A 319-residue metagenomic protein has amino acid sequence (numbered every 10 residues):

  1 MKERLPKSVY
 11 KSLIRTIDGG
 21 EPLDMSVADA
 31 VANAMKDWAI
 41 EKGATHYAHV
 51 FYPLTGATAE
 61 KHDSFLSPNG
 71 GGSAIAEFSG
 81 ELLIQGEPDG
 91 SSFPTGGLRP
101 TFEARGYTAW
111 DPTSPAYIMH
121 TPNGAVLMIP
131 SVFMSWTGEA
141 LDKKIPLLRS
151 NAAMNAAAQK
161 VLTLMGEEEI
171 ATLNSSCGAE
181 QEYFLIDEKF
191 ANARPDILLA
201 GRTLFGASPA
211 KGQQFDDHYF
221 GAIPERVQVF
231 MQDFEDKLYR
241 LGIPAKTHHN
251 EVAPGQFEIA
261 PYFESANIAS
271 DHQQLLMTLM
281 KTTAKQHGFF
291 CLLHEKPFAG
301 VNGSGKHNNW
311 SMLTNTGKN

Functional and structural regions predicted by a protein language model:
M1-R105: Active-site core of metal-dependent hydrolases
G106-N319: Glycine-rich, acidic/polar active-site loops that bind/position phosphate-bearing ligands
